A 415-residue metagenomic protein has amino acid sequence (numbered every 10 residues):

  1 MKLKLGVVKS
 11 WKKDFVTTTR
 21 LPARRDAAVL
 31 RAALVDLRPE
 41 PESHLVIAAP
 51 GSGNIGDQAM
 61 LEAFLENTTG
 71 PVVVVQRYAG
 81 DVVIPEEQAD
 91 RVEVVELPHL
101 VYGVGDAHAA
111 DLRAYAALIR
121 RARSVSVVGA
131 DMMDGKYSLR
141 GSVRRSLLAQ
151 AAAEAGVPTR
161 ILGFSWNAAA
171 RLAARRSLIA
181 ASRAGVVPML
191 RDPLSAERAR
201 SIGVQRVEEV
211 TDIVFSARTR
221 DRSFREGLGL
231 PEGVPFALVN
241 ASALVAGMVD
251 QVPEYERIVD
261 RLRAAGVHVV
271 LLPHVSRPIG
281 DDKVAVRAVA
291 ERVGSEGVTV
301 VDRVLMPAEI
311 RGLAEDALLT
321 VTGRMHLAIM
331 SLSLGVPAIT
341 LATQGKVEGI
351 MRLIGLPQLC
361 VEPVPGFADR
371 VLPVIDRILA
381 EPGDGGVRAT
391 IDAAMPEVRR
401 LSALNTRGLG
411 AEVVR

Functional and structural regions predicted by a protein language model:
M1-R415: Active-site anion-handling motifs in enzyme catalytic cores
